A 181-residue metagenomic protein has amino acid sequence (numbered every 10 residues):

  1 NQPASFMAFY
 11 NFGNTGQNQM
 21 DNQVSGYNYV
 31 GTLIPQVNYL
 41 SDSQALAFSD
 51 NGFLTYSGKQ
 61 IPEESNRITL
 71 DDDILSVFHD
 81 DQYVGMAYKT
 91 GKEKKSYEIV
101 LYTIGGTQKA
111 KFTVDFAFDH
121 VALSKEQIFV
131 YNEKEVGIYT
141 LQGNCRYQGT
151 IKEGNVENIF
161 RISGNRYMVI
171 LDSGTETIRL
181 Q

Functional and structural regions predicted by a protein language model:
N1, A47-F48, G85-Y88, V130 (+1 more regions): Residue position within the beta-strands of beta-propeller blades
Q2-V30, S49-D71, K92-V114, K134-G154 (+1 more regions): Surface-exposed loop/turn elements that mediate protein-protein interactions on large endomembrane-trafficking
Q23-S43, R67-Q82, T113-E126, E153-R166: Repeated scaffold domains used in trafficking and secretory/extracellular systems, primarily beta-propellers
S76-K92, V100-G105, S124-E126, I138 (+3 more regions): Long, low-complexity regulatory tails in eukaryotic proteins
D119-L141: C-terminal hydrophobic structural anchor segments that stabilize assembly/packing rather than catalytic chemistry
K125, Q142-Y147, N165-M168: Short, surface-exposed, charge-dense and proline/glycine-enriched linear segments
